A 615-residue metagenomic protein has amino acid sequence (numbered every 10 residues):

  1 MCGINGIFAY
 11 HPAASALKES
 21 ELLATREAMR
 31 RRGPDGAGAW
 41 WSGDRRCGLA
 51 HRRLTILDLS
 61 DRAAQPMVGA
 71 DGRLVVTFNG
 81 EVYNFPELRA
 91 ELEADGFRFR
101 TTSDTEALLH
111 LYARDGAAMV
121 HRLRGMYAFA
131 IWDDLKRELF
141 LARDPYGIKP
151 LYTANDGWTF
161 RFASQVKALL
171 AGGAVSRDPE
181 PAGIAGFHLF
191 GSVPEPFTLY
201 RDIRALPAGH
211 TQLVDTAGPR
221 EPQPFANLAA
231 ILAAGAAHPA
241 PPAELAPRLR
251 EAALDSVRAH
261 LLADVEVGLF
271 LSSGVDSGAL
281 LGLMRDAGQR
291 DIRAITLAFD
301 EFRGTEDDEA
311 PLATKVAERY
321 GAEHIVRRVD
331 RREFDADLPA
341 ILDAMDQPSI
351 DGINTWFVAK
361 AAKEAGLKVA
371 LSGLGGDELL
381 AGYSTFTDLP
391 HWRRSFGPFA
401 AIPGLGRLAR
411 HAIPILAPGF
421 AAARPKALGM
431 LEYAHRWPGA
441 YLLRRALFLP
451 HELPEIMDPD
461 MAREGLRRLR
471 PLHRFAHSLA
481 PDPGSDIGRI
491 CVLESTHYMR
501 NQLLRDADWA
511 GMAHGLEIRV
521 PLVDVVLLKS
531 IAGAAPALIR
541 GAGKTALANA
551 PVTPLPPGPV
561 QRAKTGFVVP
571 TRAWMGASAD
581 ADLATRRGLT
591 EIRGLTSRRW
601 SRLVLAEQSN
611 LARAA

Functional and structural regions predicted by a protein language model:
M1-D346, T355, N549-R562, G588-T596 (+3 more regions): Cysteine-centered catalytic environments shared across enzyme families
M1-I4, Y10, L23-A24, C47 (+8 more regions): Adenosyl-5′-phosphate
A39, P150-T153, A279-G282, G352 (+5 more regions): Generic hydrophobic alpha-helical membrane-span motif
P145, F357-F420, L503-L527: Active-site adenylate/phosphate-handling loop in enzymes that bind or generate adenylated species
A243, P247, E251, G278 (+7 more regions): Conserved structured core elements
L271, G373, M499: Conserved S/T- and glycine-rich ATP-binding loop of Class I adenylate-forming
S273, G375, G566-P570: A glycine-rich phosphate-binding loop feature that marks nucleotide/adenosyl-phosphate handling sites
P339-D343, T385-D388, W574-G576: Short low-complexity, flexible loop/linker segments enriched in glycine and/or proline with clustered acidic
